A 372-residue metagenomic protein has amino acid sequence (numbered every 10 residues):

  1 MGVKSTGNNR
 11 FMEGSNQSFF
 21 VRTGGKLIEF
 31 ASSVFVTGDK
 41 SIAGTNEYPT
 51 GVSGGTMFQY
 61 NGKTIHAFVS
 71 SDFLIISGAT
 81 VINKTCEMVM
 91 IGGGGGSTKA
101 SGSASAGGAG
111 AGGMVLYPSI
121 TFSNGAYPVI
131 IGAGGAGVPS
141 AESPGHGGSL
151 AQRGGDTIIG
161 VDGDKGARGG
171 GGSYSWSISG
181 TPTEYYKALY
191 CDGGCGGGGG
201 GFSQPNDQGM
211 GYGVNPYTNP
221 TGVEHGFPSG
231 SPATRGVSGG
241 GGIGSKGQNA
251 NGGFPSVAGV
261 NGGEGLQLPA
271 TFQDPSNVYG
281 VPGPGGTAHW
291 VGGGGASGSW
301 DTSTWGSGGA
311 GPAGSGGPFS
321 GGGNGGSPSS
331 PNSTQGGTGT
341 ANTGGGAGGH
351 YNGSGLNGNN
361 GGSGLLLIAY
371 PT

Functional and structural regions predicted by a protein language model:
G2-T372: Low-complexity, glycine/proline-biased repetitive segments and flexible coils/loops
